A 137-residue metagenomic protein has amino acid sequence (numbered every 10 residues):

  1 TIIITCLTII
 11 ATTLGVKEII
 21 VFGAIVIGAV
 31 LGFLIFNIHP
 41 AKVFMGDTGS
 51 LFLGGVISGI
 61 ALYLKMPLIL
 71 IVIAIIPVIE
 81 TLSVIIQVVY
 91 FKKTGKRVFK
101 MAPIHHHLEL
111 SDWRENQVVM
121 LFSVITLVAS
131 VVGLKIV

Functional and structural regions predicted by a protein language model:
T1-V137: Alpha-helical transmembrane segments
